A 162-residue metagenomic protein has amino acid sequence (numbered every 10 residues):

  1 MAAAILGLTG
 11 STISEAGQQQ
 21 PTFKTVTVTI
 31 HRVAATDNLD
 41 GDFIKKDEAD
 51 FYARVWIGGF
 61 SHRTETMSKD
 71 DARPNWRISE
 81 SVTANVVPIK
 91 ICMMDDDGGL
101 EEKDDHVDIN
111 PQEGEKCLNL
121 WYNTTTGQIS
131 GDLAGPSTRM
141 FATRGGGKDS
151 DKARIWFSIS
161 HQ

Functional and structural regions predicted by a protein language model:
M1-T9: Bacterial N-terminal signal peptides
G7, Q19, I44, V82 (+1 more regions): Sterically constrained small-residue positions within well-ordered secondary structures of folded domains
T12-A16: Sec/Tat signal peptide C-region and signal peptidase I cleavage site
G17-F51: C2/C2-like lipid-binding beta-sandwich modules
G17-Q19, D97-Q162: C2-type phospholipid-binding modules
V26-V28, F51, I89, A153-F157: Hydrophobic residues positioned within well-ordered beta-strands of beta-sheet architectures
H31, W56, M94, S160-Q162: Solvent-exposed residues in well-ordered beta-strands and their adjoining turns, especially edge/terminal strands
D40-S130: Peripheral membrane lipid-binding modules
